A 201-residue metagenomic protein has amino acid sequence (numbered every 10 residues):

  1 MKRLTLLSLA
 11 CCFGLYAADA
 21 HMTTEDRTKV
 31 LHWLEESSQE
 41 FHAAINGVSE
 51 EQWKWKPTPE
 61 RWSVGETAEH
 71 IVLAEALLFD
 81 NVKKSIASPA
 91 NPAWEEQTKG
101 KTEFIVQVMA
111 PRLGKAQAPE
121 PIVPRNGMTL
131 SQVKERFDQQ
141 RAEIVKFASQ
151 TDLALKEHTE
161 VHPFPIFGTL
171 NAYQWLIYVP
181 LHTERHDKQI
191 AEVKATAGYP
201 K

Functional and structural regions predicted by a protein language model:
L4-F13: Sec-dependent N-terminal signal peptides
L15-K29, D80-R136, V161-F167, A197-K201: Short, helix-capping/interhelical loops that line the mouth of catalytic, cofactor-, or ligand-binding pockets
T24-E35, R61-A68, L130-K134, L176 (+1 more regions): Amphipathic, non-membrane alpha-helical segments in soluble helical-bundle scaffolds
R27-W55: N-terminal targeting signals for Sec/Tat export/insertion, comprising classic cleavable signal peptides
K29-E36, E40, L73, L77 (+3 more regions): A non-catalytic, amphipathic alpha-helix used as a structural packing/dimerization or gating element in enzyme scaffolds
A43-E51, R112-P119, A154-E160: Short alpha-helical hairpin
W55-F104, K146-Q150, A154-K201: Short, contiguous alpha-helical
